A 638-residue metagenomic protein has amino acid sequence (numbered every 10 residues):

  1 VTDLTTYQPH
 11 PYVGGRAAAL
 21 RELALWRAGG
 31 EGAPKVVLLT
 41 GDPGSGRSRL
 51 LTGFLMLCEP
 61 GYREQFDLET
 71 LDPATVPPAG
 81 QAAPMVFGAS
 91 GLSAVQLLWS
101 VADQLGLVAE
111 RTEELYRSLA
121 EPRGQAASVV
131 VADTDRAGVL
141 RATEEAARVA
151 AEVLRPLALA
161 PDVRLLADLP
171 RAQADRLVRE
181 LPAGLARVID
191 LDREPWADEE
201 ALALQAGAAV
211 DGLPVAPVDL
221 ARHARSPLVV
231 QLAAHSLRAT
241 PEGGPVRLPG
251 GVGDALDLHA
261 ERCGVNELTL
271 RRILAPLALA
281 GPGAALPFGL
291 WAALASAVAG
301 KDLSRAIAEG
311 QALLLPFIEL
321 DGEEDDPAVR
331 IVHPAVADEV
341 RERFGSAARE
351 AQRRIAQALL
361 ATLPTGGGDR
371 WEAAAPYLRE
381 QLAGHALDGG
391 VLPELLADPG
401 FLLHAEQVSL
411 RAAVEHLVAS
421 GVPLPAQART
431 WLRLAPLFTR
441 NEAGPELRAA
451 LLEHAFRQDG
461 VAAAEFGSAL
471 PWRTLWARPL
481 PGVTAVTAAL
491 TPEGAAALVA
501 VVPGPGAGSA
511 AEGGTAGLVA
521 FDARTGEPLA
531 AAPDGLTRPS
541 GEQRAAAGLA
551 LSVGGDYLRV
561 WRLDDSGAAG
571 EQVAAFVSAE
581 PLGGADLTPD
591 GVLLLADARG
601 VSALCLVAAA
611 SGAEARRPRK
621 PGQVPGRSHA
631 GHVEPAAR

Functional and structural regions predicted by a protein language model:
V1-S45, R49-C58, L68, S100 (+3 more regions): Walker A/P-loop-proximal flanking segment of P-loop NTPase domains
E31, W431-R638: WD40-repeat beta-propeller superdomains and closely related acidic/aromatic-rich repeat-like regions
T40-A142: Post-nucleotide-binding-loop coupling segment downstream of the phosphate-binding loop, primarily in RecA-like P-loop
S48, L98, A284-A292, Q311-A356 (+4 more regions): Short capping/hinge segments at domain boundaries that bridge a core fold to an adjacent linker or tail
L107, L191-A216, G250-A260: Conserved small helical "lid"/interfacial subdomain of P-loop NTPases
S128-A167, R179-L181, R305: Conserved Walker B catalytic segment
A151, L169, V188, G253 (+1 more regions): C-terminal boundary/linker of central alpha/beta nucleotide-binding cores
V246-P249, S304-A308, A328, V336-A375 (+3 more regions): A eukaryote-biased feature capturing mid-to-C-terminal, repeat/solenoid-rich segments of large proteins, strongly
